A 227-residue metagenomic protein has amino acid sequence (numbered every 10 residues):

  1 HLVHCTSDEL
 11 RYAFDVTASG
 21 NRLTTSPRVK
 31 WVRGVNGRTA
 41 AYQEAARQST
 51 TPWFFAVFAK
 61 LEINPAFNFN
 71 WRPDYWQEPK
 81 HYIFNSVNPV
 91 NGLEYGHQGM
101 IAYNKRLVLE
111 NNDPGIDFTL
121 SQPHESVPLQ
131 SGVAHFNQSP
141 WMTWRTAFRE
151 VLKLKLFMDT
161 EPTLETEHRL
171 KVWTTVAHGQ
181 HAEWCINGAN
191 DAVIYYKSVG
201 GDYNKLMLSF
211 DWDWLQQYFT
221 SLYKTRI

Functional and structural regions predicted by a protein language model:
H1-Q48: N-terminal anchoring/stem segment of glycosyltransferases
Y12, N64-P65: Glycine/Thr-rich phosphate-binding loops of Rossmann-like dinucleotide-binding domains
Y42-Q43, T51, P65-W76, Y82: Short alpha-helix within the catalytic core of nucleotide-sugar-dependent glycosyltransferases
S49-T51, G96-H97: Short, well-ordered loop/turn elements at secondary-structure boundaries
F54: Short aromatic/hydrophobic "clamp" motif used to bind/position activated sugar donors
F58-E62: The conserved acidic donor/metal-binding loop of glycosyltransferases
W71-I227: Catalytic-site signature of metal-activated, phosphate-bearing donor transferases, centered on the GT-A/GT-A-like
